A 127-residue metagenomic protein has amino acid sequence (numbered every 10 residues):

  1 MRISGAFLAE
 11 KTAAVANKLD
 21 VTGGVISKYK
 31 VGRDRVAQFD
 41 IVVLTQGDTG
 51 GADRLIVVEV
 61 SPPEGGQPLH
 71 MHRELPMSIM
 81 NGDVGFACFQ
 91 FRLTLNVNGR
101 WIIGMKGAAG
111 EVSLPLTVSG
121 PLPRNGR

Functional and structural regions predicted by a protein language model:
R2-R127: Contiguous segments within soluble domain cores/interaction surfaces
